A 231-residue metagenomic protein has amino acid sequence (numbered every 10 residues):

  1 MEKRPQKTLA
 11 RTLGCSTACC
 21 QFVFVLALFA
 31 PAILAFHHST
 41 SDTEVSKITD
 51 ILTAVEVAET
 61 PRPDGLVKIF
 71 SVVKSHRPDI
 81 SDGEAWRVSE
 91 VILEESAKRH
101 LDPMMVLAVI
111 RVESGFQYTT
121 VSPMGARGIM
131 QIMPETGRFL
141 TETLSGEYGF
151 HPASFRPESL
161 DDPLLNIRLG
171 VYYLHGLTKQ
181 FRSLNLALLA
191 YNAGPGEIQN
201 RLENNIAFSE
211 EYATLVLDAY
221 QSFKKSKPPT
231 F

Functional and structural regions predicted by a protein language model:
R4-V25: N-terminal Sec-pathway targeting helices
G14, A35-H38, F231: Iron-associated oxidoreductase/ferritin-like identity signal
C19-C20, F24-E44: Bacterial Sec-dependent signal peptides at the C-terminal "C-region" and cleavage site
H37-V57: Short N-terminal segments immediately surrounding and downstream of signal-peptide cleavage
L52-F231: Catalytic glycan-binding domains that act on GlcNAc-containing polysaccharides
